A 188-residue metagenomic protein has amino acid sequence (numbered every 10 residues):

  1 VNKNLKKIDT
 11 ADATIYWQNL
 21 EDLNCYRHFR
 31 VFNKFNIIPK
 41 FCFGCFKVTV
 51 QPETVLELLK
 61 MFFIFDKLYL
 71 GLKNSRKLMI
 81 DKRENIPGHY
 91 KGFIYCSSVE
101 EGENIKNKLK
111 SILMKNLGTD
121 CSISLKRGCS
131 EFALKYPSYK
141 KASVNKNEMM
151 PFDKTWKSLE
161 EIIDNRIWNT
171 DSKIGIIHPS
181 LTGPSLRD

Functional and structural regions predicted by a protein language model:
V1-D188: Structured alpha/beta or helical-core interaction and ligand-binding surfaces enriched in interleaved
